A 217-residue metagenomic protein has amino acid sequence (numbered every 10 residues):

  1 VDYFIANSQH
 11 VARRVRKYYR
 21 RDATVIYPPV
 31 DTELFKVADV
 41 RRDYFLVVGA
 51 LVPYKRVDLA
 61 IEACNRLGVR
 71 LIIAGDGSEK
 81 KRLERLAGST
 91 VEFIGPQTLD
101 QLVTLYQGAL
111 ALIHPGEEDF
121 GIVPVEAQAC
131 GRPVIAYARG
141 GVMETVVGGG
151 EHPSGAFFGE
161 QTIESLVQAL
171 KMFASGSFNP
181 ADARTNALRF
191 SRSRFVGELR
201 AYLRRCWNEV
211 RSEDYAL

Functional and structural regions predicted by a protein language model:
V1-K36: Donor nucleotide-sugar binding/catalytic pocket of nucleotide-sugar-dependent glycosyltransferases
K36-I72: Conserved donor-binding/catalytic core segment of Leloir-type glycosyltransferases
K81, M143-M172: Change "using UDP/GDP/dTDP sugars" to "using nucleotide sugars
K81-V103: Nucleotide-activated donor-binding/catalytic signature segment of Leloir-type glycosyltransferases, i.e., the conserved
P96, T104-A109, L199: Short alpha-helical donor nucleotide-sugar binding micro-motif in glycosyltransferases
Q107-D119, R132: Acidic donor-binding loop of glycosyltransferase active sites
P133-A138, M143-V146: Short hydrophobic beta-strand element within catalytic cores of glycosyltransferases and related nucleotide-activated
Q161, S175-A216: A charged, aromatic-enriched C-terminal amphipathic alpha-helix characteristic of glycosyltransferases across folds
